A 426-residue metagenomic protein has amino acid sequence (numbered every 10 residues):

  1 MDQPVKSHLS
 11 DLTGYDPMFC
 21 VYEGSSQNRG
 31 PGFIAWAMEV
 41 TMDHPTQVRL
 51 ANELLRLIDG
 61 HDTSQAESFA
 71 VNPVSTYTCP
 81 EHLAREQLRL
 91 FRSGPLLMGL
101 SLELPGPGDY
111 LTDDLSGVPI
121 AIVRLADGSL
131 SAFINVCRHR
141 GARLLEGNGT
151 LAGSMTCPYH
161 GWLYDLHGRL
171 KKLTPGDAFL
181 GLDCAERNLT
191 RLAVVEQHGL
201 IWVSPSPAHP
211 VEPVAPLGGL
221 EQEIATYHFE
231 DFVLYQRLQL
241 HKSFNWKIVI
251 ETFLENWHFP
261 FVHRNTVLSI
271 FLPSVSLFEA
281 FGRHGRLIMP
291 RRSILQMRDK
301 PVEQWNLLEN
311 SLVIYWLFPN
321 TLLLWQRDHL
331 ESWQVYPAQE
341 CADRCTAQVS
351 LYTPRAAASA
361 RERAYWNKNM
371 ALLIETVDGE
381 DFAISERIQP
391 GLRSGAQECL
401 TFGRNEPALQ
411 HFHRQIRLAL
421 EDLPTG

Functional and structural regions predicted by a protein language model:
Q3, L9-L12: Short hydrophobic targeting helices and cationic amphipathic motifs that mediate membrane/organellar targeting
W36-N148, L192-E196: N-terminal pre-ligand scaffold of iron-sulfur
E39-T41, P45-T46, R124, S129 (+2 more regions): C-terminal catalytic domain of Rieske-type non-heme iron oxygenases
S93-E103, L173-A178, Y315-P319: Short Pro/Gly-enriched beta-strand edge/turn motifs at strand-loop
E103-P207, V211-G219, Q339: Rieske [2Fe-2S] iron-sulfur-binding domain
